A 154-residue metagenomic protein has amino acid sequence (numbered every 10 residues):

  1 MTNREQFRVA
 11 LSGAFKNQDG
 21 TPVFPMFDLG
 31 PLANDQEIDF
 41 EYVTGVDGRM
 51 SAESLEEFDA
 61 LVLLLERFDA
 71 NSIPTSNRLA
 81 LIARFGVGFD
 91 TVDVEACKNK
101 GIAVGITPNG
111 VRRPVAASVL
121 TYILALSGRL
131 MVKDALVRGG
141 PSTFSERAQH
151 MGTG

Functional and structural regions predicted by a protein language model:
M1-F58: N-terminal glycine-/charge-rich "phosphate-binding" loop or analogous flexible N-terminal tail
F15-K16, F85-F89, N109-R112: Short, acidic/turn-prone active-site loops that include or flank metal/cofactor- and phosphate-binding residues
T44-D47, L64-F68, G86-F89: Short beta->alpha connector loops
L55-A60, N77-L79: Short acidic/histidine-rich motifs immediately flanking catalytic phosphotransfer sites in two-component signaling
R67-L79: Rossmann-fold NAD(P) dinucleotide-binding segment
D90-K100: Rossmann-fold NAD(P)-binding glycine/threonine-rich loop
K100, P108-G154: Phosphate-binding beta-alpha-beta segment of Rossmann-like dinucleotide-binding domains, i.e., the NAD(P)
